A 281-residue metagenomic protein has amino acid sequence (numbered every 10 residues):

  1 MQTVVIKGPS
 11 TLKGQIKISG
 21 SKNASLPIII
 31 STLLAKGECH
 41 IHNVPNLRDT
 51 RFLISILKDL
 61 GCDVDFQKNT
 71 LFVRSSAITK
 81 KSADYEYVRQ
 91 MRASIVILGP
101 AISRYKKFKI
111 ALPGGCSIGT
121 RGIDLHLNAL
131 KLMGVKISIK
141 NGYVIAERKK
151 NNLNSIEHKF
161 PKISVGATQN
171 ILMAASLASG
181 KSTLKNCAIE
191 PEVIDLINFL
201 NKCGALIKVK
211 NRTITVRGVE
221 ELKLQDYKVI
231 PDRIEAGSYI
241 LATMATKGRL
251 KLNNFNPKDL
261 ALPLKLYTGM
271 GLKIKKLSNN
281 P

Functional and structural regions predicted by a protein language model:
M1-P281: Short, structured segments at the rim of ligand-binding sites
